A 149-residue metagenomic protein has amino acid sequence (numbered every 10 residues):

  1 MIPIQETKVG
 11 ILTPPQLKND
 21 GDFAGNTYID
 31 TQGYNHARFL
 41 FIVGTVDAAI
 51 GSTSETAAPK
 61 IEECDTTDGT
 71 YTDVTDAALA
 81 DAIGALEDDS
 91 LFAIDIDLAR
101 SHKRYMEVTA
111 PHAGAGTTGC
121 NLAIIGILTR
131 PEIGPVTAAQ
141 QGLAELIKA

Functional and structural regions predicted by a protein language model:
M1-A149: Surface-exposed, low-hydrophobicity beta-strand/loop segments enriched in small/polar/acidic residues
